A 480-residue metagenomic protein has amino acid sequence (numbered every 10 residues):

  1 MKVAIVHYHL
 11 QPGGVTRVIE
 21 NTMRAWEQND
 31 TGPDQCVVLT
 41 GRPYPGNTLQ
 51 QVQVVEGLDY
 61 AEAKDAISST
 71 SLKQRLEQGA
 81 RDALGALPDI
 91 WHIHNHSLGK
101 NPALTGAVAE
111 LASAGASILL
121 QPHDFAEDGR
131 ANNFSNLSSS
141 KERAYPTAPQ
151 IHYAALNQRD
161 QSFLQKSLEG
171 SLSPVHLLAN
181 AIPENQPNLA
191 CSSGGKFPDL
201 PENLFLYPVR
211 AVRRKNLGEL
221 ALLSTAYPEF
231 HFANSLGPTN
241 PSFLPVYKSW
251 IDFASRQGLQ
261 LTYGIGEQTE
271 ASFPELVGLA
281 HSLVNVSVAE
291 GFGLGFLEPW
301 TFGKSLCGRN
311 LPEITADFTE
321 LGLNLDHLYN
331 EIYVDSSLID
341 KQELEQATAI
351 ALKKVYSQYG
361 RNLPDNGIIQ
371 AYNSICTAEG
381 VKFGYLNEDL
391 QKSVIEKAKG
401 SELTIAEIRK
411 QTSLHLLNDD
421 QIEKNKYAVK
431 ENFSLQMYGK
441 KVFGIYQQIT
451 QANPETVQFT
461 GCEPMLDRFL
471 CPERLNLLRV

Functional and structural regions predicted by a protein language model:
A4, K196-K215, A221-S224, A233-N234 (+1 more regions): Conserved donor-binding/catalytic core segment of Leloir-type glycosyltransferases
L10-P12, A25-K73, A80: N-terminal strand-loop element at the rim of the active site of nucleotide-sugar-dependent glycosyltransferases
T40-Y44, F230-S249, A254, L261-E267: Glycosyltransferase donor-sugar binding loop
P43-Y44, F125-A126, R159-D160, L177-N188 (+1 more regions): Short beta-strand->alpha-helix junction loop in the catalytic core of nucleotide-activated group-transfer enzymes
R130-N133, H176-N203: Acidic anion/phosphate-binding donor-loop and adjacent secondary structure in glycosyltransferase catalytic cores
S135-V175, I182-N185: A short, active-site helix/loop in glycosyltransferases that binds the activated sugar's phosphate group
Y247-E275, L321-Y333, S337: Nucleotide-activated donor-binding/catalytic signature segment of Leloir-type glycosyltransferases, i.e., the conserved
V288: Aromatic "clamp/platform" in nucleotide-sugar-dependent glycosyltransferases that forms part of the donor/acceptor
